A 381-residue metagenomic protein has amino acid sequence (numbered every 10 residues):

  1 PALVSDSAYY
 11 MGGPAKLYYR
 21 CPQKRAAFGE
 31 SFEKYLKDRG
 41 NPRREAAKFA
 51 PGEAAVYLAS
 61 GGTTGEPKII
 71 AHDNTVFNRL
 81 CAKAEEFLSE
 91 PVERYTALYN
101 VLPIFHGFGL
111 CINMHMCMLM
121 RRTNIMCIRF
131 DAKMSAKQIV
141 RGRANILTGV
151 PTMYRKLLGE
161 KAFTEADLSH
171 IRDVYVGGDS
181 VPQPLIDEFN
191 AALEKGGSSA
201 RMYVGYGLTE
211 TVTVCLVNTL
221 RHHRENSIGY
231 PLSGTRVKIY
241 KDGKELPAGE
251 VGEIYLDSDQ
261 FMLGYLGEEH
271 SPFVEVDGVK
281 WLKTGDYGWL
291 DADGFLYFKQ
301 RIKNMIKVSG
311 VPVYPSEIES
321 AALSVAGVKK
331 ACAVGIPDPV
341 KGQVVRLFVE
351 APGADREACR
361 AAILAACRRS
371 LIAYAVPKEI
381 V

Functional and structural regions predicted by a protein language model:
P1, S7-Y9, R122-G142, M153 (+1 more regions): ATP-dependent adenylate-forming carboxylate-activation enzymes
A2-P51: ANL superfamily adenylate-forming
R20-K24, N145-G149, L158-E225, R236 (+1 more regions): Gly/Ser/Thr-rich phosphate-binding loop
A46-K48, A55-R79, N218: Conserved AMP-binding A3 loop
N78-A97, F105-I146, E160: Conserved AMP-binding/adenylation subdomain of ANL enzymes
L147, S258, L263-G264, Y287-A375: AMP-binding/adenylate-forming catalytic core of the ANL superfamily
R224, R236-L256, H270, A292-D293 (+1 more regions): Conserved beta-loop-beta connector loops within the AMP-binding
Y230-G234, K244-V274, V311-V313: Conserved ATP/PPi-binding loop(s) of AMP-dependent carboxylate-activating enzymes
